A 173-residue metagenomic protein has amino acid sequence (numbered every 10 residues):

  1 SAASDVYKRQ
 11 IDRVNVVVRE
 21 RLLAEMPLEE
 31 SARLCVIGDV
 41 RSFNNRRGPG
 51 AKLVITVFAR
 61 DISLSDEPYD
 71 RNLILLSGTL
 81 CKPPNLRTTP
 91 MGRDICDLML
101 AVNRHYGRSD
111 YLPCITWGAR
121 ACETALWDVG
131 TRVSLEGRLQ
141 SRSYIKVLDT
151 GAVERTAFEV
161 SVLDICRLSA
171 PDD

Functional and structural regions predicted by a protein language model:
A2-Y7: Short, small-residue-biased leader/transition segments that mark boundaries at the very start of proteins
R9-P27, Y106-L126: A beta-strand/beta-hairpin structural motif
D12-V14, E30-L34, A51-L53, N72-L76 (+4 more regions): A generic structural signal for short beta-strands and their flanking turns/coil linkers
R19, R41, C81, A101-N103 (+2 more regions): Solvent-exposed residues in well-ordered beta-strands and their adjoining turns, especially edge/terminal strands
A24-M26, D39-S63, P84-M91, A125 (+1 more regions): OB-fold single-stranded nucleic acid-binding module
S31-S42, I74-C81, V129-S141: OB-fold and OB-like beta-barrel modules that bind single-stranded nucleic acids
I62-P113, E159-D173: Extended, charge-rich, solvent-exposed interface segments
